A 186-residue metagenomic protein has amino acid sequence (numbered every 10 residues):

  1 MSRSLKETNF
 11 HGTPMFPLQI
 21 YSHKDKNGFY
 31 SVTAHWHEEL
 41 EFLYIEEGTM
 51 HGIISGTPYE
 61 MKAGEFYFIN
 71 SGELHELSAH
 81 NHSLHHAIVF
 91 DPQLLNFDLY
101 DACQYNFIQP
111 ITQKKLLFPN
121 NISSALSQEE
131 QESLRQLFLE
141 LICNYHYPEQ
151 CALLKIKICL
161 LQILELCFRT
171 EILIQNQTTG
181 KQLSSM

Functional and structural regions predicted by a protein language model:
S2-Q19, S78-I142: A hydrophobic/aromatic-rich effector-binding and dimerization subdomain of bacterial HTH-type transcriptional regulators
K6, S22, L160-I163: Sequence-pattern detector for short linear motifs and compositional/periodic biases rather than a specific fold
H11, Q19, G52-G56, M61-K62 (+3 more regions): Proteins with a high burden of low-complexity, intrinsically disordered sequence enriched in S/T/G/P/A and R, requiring
I20-I111, Y147-L153: N-terminal regulatory/effector-sensing and dimerization cores that precede helix-turn-helix DNA-binding domains
E41-F42, K114-P119, M186: A short, hydrophobic secondary-structure junction motif
P119-E130, Y145-M186: Short, Lys/Arg-enriched, Trp-marked, Pro/Gly-tolerant hinge/linker segments that flank
